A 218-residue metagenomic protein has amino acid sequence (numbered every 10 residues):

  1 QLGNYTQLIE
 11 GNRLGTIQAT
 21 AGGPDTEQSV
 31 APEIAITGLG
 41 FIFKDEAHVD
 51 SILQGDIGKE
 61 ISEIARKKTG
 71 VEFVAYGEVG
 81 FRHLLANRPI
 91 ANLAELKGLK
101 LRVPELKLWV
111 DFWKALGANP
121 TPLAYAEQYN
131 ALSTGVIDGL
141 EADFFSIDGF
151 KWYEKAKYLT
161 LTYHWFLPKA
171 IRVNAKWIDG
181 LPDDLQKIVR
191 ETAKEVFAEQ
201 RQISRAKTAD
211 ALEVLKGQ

Functional and structural regions predicted by a protein language model:
Q1-V49, Q54-Q218: N-terminal secretory/targeting leader peptides
